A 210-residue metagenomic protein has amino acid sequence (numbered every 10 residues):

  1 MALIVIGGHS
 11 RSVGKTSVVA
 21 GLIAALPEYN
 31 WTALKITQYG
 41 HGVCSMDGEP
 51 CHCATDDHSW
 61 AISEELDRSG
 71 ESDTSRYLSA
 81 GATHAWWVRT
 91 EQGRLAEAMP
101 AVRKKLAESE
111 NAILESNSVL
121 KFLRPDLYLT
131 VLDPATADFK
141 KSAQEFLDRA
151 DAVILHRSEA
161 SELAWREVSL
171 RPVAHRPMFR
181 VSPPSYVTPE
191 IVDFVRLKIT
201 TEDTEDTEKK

Functional and structural regions predicted by a protein language model:
M1-L3: Phosphate-binding P-loop
V5, N30-L34, T130: Conserved beta-strand elements of the Class I
V5-L22: Glycine-rich phosphate-binding P-loop
S17, G21-T90: N-terminal phosphate/diphosphate-binding loop that engages ATP/GTP or pyrophosphate donors across diverse enzyme folds
C44-D47, A98, R124: Short, well-ordered secondary-structure micro-motifs
A85-V119: Phosphate-binding/switch loop-helix module in NTP-utilizing enzymes
A107-N111, S116-E190, F194: Conserved catalytic-core segment of NTP-binding enzymes
T201-K209: Short, low-complexity, charge-dense intrinsically disordered segments
